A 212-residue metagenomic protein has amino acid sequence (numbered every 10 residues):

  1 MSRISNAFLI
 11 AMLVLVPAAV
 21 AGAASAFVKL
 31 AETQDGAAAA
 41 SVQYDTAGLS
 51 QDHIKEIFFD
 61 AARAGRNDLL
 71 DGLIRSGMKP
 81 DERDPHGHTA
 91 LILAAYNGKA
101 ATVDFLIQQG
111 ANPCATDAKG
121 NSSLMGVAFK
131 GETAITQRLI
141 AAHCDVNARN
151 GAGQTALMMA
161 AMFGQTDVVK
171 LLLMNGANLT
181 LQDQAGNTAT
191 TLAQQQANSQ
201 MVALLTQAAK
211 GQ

Functional and structural regions predicted by a protein language model:
D68-L69, A101-T102, A134-I135, D167-V168 (+1 more regions): Conserved ankyrin/ankyrin-like repeat signature
